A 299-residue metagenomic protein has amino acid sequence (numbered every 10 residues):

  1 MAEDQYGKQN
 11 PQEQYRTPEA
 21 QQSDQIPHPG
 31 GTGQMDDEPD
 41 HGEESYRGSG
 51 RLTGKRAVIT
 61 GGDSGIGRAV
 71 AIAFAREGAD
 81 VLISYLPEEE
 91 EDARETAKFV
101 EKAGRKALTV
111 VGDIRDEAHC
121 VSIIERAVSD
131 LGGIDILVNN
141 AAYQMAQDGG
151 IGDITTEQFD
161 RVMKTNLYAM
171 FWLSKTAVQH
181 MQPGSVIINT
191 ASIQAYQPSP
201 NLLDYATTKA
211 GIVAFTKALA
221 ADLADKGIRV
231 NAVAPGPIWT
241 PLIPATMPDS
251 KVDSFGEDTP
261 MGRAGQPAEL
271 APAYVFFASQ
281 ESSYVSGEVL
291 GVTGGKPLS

Functional and structural regions predicted by a protein language model:
E3-Q5, M35, E43-E44, D148 (+3 more regions): Short C-terminal tail/terminal secondary-structure segment of NAD(P)H-dependent dehydrogenase/reductase domains
A20, D116, V121, A142-D160 (+3 more regions): Conserved mid-core segment of classical short-chain dehydrogenase/reductases
E90, V111-E125, T156, A268-E269: The beta1-alpha1 cofactor-binding region of Rossmann-like NAD(H)/NADP(H)-dependent oxidoreductases
G152-F171, G184, I188, I212 (+1 more regions): Catalytic Tyr-X3-Lys loop
S174, T208, T216: Active-site helix of classical SDR
Q179-H180, A221-D225, S283: Alpha-helical segment proximal to the catalytic Tyr-Lys
S192: Residue(s) in the substrate-gating loop at a strand-loop-helix junction that position the organic substrate next
V213, A234-A245: Short, flexible catalytic-loop segment of classical short-chain dehydrogenase/reductase
